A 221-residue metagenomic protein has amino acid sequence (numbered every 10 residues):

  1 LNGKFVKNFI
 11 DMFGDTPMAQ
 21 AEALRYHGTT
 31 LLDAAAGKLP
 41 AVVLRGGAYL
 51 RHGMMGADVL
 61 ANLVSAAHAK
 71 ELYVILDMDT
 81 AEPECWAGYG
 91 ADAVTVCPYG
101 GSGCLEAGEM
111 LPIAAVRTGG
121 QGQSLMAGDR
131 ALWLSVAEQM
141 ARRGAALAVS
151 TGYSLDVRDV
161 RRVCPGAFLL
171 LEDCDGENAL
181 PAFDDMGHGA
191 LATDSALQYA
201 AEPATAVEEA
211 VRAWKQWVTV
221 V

Functional and structural regions predicted by a protein language model:
L1-N62, A66-A69, E208-K215, T219: Conserved N-terminal beta1-alpha1 strand-loop-helix module at the mouth
G3-V6, I10-D11, D15, E82-A148: Conserved anion-binding
Q20-A35, E82-W86, W133-L134, N178-L180: Short, acidic/polar
R25, L147, G152-L197: A C-terminal functional module that forms or caps the active site or interfaces directly with catalytic machinery
G37-A41, K70-L72, G90-D92, M110-P112 (+3 more regions): Short, well-ordered coil/turn segments that N-cap beta-strands
V43-H52, Y73-D79, D92-G103, A115-R117 (+2 more regions): Catalytic beta/alpha-barrel core
R51-A66, P83, P98-M110, Y153-C164 (+1 more regions): Active-site-adjacent beta->alpha loops and helix N-cap segments on the catalytic face of soluble alpha/beta enzymes
P181-V221: C-terminal helical cap(s) of enzyme catalytic domains, especially alpha/beta-barrels
